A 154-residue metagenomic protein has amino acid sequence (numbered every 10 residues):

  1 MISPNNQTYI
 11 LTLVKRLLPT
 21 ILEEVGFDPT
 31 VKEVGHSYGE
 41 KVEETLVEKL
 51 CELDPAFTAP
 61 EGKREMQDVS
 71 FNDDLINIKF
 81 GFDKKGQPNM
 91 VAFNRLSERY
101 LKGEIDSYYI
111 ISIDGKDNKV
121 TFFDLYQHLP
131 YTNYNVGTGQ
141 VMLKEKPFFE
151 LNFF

Functional and structural regions predicted by a protein language model:
M1-D74, F80-F154: Nucleic-acid endonuclease domains
